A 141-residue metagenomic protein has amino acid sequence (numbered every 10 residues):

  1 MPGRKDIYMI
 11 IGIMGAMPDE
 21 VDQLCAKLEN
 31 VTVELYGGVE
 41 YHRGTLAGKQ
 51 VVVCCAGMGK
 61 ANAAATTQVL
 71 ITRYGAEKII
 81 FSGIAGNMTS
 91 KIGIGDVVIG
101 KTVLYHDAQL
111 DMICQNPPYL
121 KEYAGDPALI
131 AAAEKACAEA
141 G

Functional and structural regions predicted by a protein language model:
M1-Y8: Short, Lys/Arg-enriched N-terminal segments with co-localized hydrophobic residues within the first ~10-30 amino acids
R4, Q23, K91-I94: Ubiquitous "structural anchor" signal
Y8-Y74: N-terminal short beta-loop-beta anion/metal-coordinating cradle
Q68-V69, G86-M88: A generic local secondary-structure boundary/capping motif
E77-I80: Structural motif
N87-G141: Mid-sequence, gly/pro-rich, charge-dense loop/helix-turn segments that line enzyme active sites
